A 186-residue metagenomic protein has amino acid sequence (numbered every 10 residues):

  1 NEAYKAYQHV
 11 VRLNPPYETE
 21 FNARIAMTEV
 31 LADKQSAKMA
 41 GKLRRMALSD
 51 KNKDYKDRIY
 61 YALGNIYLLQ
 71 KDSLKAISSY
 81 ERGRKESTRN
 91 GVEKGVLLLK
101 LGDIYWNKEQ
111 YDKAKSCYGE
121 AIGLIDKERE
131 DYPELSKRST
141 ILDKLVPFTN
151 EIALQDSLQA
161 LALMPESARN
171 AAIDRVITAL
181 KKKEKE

Functional and structural regions predicted by a protein language model:
N1-E186: Acidic, polar-rich low-complexity tracts and alpha-helical solenoid repeat scaffolds
